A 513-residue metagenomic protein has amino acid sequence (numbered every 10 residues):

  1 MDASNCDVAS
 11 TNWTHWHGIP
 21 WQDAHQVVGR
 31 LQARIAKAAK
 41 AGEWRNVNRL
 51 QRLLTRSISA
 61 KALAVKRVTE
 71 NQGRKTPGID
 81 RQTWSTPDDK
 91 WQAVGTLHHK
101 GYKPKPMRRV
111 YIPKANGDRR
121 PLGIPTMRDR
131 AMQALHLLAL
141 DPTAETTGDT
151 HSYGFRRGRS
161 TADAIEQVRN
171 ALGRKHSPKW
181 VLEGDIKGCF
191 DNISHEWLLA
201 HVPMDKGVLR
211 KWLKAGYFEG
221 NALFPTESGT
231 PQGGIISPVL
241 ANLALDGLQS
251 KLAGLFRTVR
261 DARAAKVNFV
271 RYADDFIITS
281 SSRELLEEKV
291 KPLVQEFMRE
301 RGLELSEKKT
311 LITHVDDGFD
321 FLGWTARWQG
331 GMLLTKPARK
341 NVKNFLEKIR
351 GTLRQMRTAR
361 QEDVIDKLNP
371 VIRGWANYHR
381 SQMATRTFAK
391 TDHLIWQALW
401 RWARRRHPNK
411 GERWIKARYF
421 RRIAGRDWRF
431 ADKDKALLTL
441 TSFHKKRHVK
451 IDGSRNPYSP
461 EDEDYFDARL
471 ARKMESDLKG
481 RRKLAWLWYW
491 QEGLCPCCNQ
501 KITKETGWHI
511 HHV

Functional and structural regions predicted by a protein language model:
T14-G73, L138-G154: Charged boundary/loop elements
V47-R119: Phosphate/adenylate-binding "loop-and-lid" substructures adjacent to NTP/NAD/dNTP-binding pockets in NTP-dependent
T96, K100, A115, T147-H151 (+2 more regions): Conserved polymerase palm-domain catalytic core
K214, R301-W375: A conserved non-catalytic segment of reverse transcriptases and RNA-directed RNA polymerases corresponding to the late
R360, V364-R421: Non-catalytic, peripheral interaction segments enriched in hydrophobic/basic residues
R455-C497: Short, charged surface segments at domain edges that flank catalytic/cofactor-binding sites
Q500-V513: Histidine-centered nuclease catalytic patch
